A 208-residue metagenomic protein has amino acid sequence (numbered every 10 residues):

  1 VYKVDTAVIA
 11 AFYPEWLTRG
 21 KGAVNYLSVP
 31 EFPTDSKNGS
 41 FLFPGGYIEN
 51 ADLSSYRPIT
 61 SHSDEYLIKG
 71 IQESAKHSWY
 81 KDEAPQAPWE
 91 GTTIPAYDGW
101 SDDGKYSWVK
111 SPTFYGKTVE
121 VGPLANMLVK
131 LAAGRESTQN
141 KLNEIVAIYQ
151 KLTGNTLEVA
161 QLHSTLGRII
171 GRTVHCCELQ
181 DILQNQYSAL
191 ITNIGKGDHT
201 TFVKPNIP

Functional and structural regions predicted by a protein language model:
V1-P208: Active-site bordering "gate/hinge" segments that shape substrate access to catalytic or cofactor-binding pockets
